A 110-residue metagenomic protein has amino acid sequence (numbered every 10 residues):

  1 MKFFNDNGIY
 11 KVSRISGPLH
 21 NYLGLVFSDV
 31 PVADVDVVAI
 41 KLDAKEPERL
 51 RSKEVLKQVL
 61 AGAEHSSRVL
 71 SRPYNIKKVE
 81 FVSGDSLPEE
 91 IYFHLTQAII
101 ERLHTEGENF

Functional and structural regions predicted by a protein language model:
M1-F110: Accessory interaction regions appended to the cores of large information-processing enzymes
